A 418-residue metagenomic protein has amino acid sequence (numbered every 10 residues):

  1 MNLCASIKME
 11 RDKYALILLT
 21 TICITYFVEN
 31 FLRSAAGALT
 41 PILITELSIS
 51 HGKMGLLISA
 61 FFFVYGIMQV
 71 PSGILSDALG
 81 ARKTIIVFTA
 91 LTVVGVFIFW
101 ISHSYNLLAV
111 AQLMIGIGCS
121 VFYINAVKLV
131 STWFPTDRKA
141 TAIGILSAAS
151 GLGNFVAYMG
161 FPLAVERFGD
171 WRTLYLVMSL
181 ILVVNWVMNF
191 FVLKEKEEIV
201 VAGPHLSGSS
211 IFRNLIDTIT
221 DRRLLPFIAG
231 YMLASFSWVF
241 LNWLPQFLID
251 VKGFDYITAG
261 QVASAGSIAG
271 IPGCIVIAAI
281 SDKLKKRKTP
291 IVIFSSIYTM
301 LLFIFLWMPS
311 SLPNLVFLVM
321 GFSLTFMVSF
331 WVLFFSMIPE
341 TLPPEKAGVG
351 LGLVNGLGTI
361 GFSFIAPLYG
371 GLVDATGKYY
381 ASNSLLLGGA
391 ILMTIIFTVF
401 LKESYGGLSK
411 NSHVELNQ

Functional and structural regions predicted by a protein language model:
A36-G37, R222-C274, F335, A366: Extracytoplasmic gate region of multi-pass secondary transporters
I67-Y105: Conserved MFS/SLC helix-loop-helix module at the cytosolic interface between two early adjacent transmembrane helices
M68-G80, C274-K286, V373-D374: Helix-to-loop junctions at the C-terminal end of transmembrane segments in multipass secondary transporters
A78-T89, D282-S295: Cytoplasmic membrane-interface "Motif A"-like loop-to-helix N-cap segments of 12-TM Major Facilitator Superfamily
A111-S150: Cytoplasmic helix-loop-helix junction between adjacent transmembrane helices in 12-TM secondary transporters
L146-L193: Helix-loop-helix hairpin linking two adjacent transmembrane segments in secondary transporters
F190-R213, G406-L416: Flexible cytoplasmic inter-helical loops of multi-pass small-molecule transporters
R287-M337: C-terminal transmembrane helical hairpin of 12-TM major facilitator-type secondary transporters
